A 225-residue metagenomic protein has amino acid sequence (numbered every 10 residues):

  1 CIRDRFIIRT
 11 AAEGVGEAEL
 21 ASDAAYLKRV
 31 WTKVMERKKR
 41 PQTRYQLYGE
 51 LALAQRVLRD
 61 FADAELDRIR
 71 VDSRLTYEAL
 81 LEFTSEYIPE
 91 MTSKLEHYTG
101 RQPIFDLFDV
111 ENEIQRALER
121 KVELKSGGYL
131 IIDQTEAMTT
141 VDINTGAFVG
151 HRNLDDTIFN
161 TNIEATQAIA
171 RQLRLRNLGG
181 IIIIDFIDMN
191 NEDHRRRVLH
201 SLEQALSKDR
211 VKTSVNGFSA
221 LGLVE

Functional and structural regions predicted by a protein language model:
R3-E225: DE-rich acidic low-complexity regions and acidic surface loops
